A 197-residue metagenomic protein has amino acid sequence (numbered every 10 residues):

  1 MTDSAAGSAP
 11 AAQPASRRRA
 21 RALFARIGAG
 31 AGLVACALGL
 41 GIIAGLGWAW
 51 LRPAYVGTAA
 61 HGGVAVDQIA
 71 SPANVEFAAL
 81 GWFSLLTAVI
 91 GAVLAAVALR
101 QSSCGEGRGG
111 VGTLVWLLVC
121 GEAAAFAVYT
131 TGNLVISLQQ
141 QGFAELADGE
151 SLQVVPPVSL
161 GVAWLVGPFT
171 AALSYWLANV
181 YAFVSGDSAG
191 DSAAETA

Functional and structural regions predicted by a protein language model:
M1-L23: Short, Lys/Arg-rich, polar N-terminal cytosolic tail immediately upstream of the first transmembrane signal-anchor
R18-A29, P53-Y55, V93-L114, N133-Q139 (+1 more regions): Cytoplasmic membrane-interface segments at the C-terminal ends of transmembrane helices
A25-A35, G57-D67, R108-G121: Hydrophobic alpha-helical transmembrane segments
G32-A49, V115-N133: Hydrophobic alpha-helical membrane-insertion segments
V56-A60, A124-L146: Juxtamembrane non-transmembrane "cap" segments at the membrane-aqueous interface of multi-pass membrane proteins
V56-E76, E145-G149: Perimembrane loop-to-helix junctions flanking transmembrane segments
V75-I90, E150-L173: Hydrophobic alpha-helical transmembrane segments
S84-V97, A123, T130-T131: Hydrophobic alpha-helical segments, chiefly the membrane-spanning helices and signal/signal-anchor peptides
